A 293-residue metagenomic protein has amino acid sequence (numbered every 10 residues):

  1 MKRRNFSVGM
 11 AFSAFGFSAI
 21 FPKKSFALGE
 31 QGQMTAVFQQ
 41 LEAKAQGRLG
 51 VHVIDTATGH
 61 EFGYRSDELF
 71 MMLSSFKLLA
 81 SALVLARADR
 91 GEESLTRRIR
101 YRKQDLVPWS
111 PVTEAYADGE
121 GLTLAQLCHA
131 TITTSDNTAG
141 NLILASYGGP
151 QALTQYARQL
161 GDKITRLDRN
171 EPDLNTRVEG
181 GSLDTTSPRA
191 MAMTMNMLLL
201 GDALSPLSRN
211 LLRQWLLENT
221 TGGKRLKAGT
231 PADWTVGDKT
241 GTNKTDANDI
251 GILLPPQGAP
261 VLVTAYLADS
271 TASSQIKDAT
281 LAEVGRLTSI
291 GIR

Functional and structural regions predicted by a protein language model:
K2-A11, S25, E30-F38, A145-S146 (+4 more regions): Structured C-terminal helix/loop/strand segments within mature extracytoplasmic catalytic/sensor domains
K23-E68: Beta-lactamase-like hydrolase cores
Q46-R48, R65-D67, S75, S94-T96 (+3 more regions): Extracytoplasmic
G50-I54, G63, L79, R100 (+2 more regions): Soluble periplasmic/extracytoplasmic beta-strand elements of cell-envelope proteins
G59, M71-I99, V263: Active-site SXXK
R90-Y116: Short, glycine/proline-biased beta-turn/loop segments that scaffold the active-site neighborhood
L106-L142, P150: Conserved catalytic neighborhood of penicillin-recognizing serine enzymes
E120, N141-M195, L199-A203: Mid-domain, small-residue-enriched loop/turn segments at the edges of structured enzyme/sensor domains
